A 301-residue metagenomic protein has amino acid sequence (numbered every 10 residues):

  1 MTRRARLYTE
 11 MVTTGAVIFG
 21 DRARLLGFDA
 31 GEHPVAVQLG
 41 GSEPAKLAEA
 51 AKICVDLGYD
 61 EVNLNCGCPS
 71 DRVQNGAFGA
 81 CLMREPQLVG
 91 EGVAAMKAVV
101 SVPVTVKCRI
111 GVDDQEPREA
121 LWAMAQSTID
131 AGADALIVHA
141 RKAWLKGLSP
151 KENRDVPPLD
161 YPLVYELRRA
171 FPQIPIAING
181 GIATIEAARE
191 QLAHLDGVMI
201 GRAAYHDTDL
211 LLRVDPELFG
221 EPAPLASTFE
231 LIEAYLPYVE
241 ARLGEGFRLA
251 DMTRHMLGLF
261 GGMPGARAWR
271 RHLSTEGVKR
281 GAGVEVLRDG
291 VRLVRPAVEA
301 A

Functional and structural regions predicted by a protein language model:
M1-A301: Flavin-dependent oxidoreductase catalytic cores
